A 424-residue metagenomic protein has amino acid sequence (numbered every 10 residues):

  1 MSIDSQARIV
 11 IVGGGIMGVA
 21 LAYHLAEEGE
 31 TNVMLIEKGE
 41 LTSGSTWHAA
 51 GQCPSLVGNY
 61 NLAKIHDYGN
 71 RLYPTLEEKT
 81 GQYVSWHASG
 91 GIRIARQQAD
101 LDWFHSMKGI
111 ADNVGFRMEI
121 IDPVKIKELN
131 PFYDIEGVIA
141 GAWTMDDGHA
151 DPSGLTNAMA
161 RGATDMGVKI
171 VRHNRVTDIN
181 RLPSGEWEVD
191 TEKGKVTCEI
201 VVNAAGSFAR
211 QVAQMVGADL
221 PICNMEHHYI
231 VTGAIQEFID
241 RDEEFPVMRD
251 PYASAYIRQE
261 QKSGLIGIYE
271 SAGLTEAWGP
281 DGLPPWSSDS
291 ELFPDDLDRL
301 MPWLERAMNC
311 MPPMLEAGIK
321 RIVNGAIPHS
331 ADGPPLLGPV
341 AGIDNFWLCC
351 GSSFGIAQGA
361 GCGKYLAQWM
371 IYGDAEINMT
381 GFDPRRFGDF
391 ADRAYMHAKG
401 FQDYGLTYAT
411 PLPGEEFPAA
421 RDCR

Functional and structural regions predicted by a protein language model:
I3-M17, M34: Beta1/beta-strand and adjacent pyrophosphate-binding region of the FAD-binding site in flavoprotein oxidoreductases
D4, V84-R93, V114, K127-M166 (+3 more regions): Helix-loop-beta segment of a Rossmann-like dinucleotide-binding subdomain
A20, I179-P294, P302-E305, C310 (+1 more regions): Flavin-dependent oxidoreductases
A26-W47: Glycine-rich FAD pyrophosphate-binding loop
G51-L129, Y252-I257, Q261-G267, T275 (+1 more regions): Dinucleotide-binding Rossmann-like beta1-alpha1 core, especially the glycine-rich loop that anchors the ADP
K64-D67, I94-W103, W143-R161, V171 (+5 more regions): Short beta-strand to alpha-helix junction loop
W143-I200, F208: Helical element adjacent to the flavin cofactor pocket in flavoenzyme catalytic cores
P152, Y252, E291-Y404, T410 (+1 more regions): C-terminal catalytic lobe of FAD-dependent flavoproteins
